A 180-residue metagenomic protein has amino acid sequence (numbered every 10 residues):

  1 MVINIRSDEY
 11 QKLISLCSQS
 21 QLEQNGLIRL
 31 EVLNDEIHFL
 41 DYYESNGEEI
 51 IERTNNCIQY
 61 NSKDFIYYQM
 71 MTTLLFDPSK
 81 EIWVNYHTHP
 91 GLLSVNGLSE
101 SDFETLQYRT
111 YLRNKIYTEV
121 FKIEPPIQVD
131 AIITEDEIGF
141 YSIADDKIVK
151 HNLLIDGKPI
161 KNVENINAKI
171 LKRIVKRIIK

Functional and structural regions predicted by a protein language model:
M1-V84, P90-K180: Conserved beta-strand-loop surface patch within small alpha/beta domains used for substrate/adaptor or ligand engagement
